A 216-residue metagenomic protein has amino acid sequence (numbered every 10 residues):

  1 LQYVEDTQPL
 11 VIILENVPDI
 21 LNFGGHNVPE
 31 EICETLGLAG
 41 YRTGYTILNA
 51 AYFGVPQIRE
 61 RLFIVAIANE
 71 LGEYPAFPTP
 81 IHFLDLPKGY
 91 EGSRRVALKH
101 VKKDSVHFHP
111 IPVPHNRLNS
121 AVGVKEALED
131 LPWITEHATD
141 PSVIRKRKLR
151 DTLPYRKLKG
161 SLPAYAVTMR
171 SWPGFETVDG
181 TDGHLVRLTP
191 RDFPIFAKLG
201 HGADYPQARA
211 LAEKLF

Functional and structural regions predicted by a protein language model:
L1-F216: Class I S-adenosyl-L-methionine
